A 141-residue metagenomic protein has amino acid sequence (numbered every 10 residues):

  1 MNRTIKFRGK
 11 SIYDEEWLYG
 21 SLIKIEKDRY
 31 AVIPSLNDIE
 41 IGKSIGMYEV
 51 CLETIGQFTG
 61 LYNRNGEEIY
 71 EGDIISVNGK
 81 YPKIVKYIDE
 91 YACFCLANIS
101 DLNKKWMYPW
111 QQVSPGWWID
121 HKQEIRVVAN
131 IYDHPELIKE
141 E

Functional and structural regions predicted by a protein language model:
M1-E141: Secondary-structure transition motif
